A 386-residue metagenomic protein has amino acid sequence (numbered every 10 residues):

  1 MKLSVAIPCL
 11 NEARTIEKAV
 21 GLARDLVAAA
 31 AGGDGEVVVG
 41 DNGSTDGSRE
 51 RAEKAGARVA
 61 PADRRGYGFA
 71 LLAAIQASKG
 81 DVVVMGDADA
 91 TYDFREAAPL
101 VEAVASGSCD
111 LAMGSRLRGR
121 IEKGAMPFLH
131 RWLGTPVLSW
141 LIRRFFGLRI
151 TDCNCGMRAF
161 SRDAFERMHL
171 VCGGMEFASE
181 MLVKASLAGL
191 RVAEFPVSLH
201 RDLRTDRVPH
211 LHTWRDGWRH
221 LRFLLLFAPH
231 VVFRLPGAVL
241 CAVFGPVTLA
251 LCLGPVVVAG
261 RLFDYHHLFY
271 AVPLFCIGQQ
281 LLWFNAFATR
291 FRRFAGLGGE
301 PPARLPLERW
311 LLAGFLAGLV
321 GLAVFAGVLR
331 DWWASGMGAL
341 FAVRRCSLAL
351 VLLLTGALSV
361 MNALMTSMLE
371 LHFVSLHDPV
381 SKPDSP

Functional and structural regions predicted by a protein language model:
K2-S4, E36, E180: Cell-envelope/extracellular polymer assembly enzymes that use nucleotide-activated donors
L3-E12, A19, L26, G40 (+1 more regions): A conserved hydrophobic helix/loop-capping motif in glycosyltransferases and polysaccharide synthases
G21-G33: Short, acidic, metal-binding catalytic loop of nucleotide-sugar glycosyltransferases
V38-R49: A conserved acidic beta->alpha catalytic loop
G47, R51, A88-A103: Acidic donor-binding/catalytic loop of UDP-sugar-dependent glycosyltransferases, especially processive GT2
A62-A77, V82, F94-M175, D202-F223 (+1 more regions): Acceptor/aglycone-binding surface of glycosyltransferases and processive sugar-polymer synthases
L170-P386: Hydrophobic helical membrane-anchoring modules
